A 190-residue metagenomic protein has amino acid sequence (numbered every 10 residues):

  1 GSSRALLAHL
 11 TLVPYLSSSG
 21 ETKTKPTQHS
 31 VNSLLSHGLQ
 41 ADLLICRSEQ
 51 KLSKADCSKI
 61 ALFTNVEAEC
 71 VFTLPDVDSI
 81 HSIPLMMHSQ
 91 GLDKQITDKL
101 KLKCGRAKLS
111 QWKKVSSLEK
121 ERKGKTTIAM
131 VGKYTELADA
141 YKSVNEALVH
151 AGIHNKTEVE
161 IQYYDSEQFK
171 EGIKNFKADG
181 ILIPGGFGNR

Functional and structural regions predicted by a protein language model:
G1-R190: N-terminal beta1-alpha1 cap of cysteine-dependent amidohydrolase-like domains
